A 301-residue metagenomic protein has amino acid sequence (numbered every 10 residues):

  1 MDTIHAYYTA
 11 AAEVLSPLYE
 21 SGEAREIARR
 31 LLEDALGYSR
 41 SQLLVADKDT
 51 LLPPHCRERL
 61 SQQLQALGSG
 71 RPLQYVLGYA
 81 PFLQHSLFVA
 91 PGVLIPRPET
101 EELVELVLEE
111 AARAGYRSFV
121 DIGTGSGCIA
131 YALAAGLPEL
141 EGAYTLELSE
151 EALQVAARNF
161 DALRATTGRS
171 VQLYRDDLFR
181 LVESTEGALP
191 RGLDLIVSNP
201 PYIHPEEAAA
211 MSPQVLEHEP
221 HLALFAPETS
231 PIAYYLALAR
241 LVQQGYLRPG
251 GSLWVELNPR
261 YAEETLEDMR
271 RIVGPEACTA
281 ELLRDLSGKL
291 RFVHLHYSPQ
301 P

Functional and structural regions predicted by a protein language model:
M1-L44: Non-catalytic accessory regions of SAM-dependent methyltransferases
L15, A111, F160, R164 (+2 more regions): Conserved hydrophobic residues forming the short capping helix/wall of the S-adenosyl-L-methionine
L31, G70, T100, I129 (+6 more regions): Residue-level signal for inorganic ion chemistry
E33-E110: Conserved AdoMet
E99-A210, A237: Conserved SAM/SAH cofactor-binding pocket of Class I
Y202-Y234: Mobile active-site "lid"/loop adjacent to the S-adenosyl-L-methionine
E228-L295: Conserved Class I SAM-dependent methyltransferase catalytic core
S298-P301: Flexible, glycine-/basic-rich loop-and-beta segments that form/coincide with the SAM-dependent methyltransferase
